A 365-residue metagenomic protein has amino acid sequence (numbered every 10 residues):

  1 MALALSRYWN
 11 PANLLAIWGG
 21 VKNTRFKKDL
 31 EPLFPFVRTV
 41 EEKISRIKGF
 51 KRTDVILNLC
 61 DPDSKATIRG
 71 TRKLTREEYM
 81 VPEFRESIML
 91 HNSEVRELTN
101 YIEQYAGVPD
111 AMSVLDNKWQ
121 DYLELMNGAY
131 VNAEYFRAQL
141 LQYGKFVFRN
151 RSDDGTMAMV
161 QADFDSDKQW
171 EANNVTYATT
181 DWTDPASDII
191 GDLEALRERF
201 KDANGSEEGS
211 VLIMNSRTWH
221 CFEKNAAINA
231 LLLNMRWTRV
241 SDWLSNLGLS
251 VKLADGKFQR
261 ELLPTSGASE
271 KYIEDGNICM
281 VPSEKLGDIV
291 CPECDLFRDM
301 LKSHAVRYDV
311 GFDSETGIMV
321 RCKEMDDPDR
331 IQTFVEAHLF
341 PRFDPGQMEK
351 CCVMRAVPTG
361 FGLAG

Functional and structural regions predicted by a protein language model:
M1-A16, R199, S210-L249: Charge-rich, low-complexity N-terminal segments
M1-R46, R342-G365: N-terminal alpha-helical "arm" segments
T24, K28, V37, N132 (+5 more regions): Short secondary-structure junctions and interdomain/linker hinges
F34-Q104, M157-A162: Assembly/oligomerization interface modules of large self-assembling protein complexes
P82-Q169, D188, D192-H220, D329-A337: Long, contiguous amphipathic alpha-helices that act as assembly "spine/axial" helices in icosahedral shell and virion
Q169-V175: Active-site-proximal helix-loop elements at catalytic-domain edges
T176-A186: Surface-exposed cleft-lining segments at the edges of enzyme active sites
A227-G365: Sequence/fold signature of self-assembling virion shell proteins
